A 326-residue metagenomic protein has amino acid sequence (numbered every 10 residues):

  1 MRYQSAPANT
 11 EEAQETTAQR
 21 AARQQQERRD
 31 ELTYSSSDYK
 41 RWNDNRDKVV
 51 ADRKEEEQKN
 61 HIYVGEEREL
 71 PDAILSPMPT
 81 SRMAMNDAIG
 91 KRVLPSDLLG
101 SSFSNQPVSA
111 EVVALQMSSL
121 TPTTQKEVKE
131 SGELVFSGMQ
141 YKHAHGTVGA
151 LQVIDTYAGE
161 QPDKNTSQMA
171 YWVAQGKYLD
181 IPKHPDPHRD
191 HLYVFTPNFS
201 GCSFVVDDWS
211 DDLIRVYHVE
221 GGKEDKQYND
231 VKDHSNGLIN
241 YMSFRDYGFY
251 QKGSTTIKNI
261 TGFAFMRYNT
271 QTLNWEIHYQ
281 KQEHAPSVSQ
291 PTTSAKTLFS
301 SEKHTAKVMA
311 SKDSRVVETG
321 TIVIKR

Functional and structural regions predicted by a protein language model:
M1-K40, A51, E55, R326: Non-Sec secretion/translocation targeting segments of pathogen effectors
R41-R326: Active-site microenvironment for binding and transforming phosphate-containing groups
